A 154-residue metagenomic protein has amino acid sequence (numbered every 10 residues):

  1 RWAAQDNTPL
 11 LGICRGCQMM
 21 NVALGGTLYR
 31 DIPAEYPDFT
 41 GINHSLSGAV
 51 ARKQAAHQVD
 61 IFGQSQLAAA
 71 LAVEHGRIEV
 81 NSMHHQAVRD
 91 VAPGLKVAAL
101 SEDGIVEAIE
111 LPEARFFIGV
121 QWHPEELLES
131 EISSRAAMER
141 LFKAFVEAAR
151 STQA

Functional and structural regions predicted by a protein language model:
R1-T8, P33, P37-A154: Amide-donor transfer/coupling interface in amidating biosynthetic enzymes
W2-T27: Catalytic nucleophile loop
R30: Acidic/charged, solvent-exposed loop-and-adjacent secondary-structure segments enriched in E/D, K/R, S/T, and G/P
